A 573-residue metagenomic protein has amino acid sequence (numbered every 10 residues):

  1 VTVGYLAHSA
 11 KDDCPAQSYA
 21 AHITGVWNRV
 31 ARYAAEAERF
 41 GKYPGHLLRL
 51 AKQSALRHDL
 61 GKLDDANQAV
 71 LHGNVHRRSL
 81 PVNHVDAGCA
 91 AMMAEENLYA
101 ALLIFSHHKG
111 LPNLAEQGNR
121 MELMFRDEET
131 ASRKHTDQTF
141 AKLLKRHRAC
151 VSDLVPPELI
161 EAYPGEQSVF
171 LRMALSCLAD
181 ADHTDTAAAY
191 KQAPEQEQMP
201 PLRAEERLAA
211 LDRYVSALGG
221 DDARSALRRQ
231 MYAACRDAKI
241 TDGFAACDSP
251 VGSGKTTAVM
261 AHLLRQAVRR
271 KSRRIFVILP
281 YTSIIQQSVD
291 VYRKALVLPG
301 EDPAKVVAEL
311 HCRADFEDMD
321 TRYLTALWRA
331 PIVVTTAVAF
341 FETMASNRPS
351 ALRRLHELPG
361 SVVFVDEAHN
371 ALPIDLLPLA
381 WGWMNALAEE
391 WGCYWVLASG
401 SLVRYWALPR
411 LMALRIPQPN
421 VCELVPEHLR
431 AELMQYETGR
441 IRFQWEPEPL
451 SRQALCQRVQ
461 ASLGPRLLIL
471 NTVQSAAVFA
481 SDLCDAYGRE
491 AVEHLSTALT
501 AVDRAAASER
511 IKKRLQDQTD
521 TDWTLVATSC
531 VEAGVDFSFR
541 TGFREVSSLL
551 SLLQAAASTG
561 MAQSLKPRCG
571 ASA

Functional and structural regions predicted by a protein language model:
V1-D13, Y19-A209: Accessory nucleic-acid engagement/destabilization modules that flank
H8-S9, A308-D320, N471-Q474, V492-E509 (+1 more regions): Conserved helicase motor
L102, S558-A573: Conserved segment of the helicase C-terminal RecA-like domain
T241-L263: Walker A/P-loop
S272-L296, A314, V473: Conserved Walker A/P-loop ATP-binding site and its immediately adjacent core in helicase/helicase-like ATPase domains
L298-A345: Inter-Walker segment of RecA-like/P-loop motor cores
V338-F340, A351-A388: SF2 helicase catalytic motif II
S401-Q460: Interdomain hinge/linker at the junction between the two RecA-like core domains of SF2 helicases
